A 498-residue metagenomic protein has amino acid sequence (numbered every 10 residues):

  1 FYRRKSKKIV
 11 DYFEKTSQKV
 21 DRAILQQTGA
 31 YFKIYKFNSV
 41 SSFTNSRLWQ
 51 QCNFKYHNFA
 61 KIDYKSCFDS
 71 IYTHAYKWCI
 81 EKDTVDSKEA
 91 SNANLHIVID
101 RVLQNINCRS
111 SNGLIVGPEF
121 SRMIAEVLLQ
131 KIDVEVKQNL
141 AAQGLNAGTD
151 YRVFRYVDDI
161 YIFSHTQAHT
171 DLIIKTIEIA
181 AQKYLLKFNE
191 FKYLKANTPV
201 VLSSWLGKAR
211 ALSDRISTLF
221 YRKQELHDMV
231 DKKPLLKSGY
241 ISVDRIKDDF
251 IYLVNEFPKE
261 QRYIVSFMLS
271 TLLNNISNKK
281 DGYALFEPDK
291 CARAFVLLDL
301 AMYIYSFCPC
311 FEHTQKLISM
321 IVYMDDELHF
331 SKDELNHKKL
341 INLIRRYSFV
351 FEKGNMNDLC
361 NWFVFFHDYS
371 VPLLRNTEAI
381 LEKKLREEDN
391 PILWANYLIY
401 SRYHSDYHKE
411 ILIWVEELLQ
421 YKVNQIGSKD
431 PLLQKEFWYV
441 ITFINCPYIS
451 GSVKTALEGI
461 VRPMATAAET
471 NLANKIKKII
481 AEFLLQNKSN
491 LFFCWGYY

Functional and structural regions predicted by a protein language model:
F1-A93, I97-V116, F120, A473: Conserved two-metal-ion catalytic palm core of "right-hand" nucleic acid polymerases, unifying RNA-dependent RNA
V10-T16, K88-I97, A141-F154, N189-K195: Short, glycine/acidic-rich hinge or "gate" loops at secondary-structure transitions that mediate conformational
Q50, N58, I62, I97 (+1 more regions): Right-hand nucleic-acid polymerase module
F54-H57, C108-F120, R155-F163, D231-L235 (+2 more regions): Glycine- and acidic
H74-D86, Q130-K131, I177-A181, A196 (+2 more regions): Amphipathic alpha-helical scaffolding segments
K88, M123-D158, I162-I173, Y323-L335: Active-site palm subdomain of RNA-directed nucleic acid polymerases
S164-F188: Helical (often loop-to-helix) elements that flank the catalytic cores of nucleotide-handling enzymes
Q182-S217: Conserved catalytic core of two-metal-ion nucleotidyltransferases
